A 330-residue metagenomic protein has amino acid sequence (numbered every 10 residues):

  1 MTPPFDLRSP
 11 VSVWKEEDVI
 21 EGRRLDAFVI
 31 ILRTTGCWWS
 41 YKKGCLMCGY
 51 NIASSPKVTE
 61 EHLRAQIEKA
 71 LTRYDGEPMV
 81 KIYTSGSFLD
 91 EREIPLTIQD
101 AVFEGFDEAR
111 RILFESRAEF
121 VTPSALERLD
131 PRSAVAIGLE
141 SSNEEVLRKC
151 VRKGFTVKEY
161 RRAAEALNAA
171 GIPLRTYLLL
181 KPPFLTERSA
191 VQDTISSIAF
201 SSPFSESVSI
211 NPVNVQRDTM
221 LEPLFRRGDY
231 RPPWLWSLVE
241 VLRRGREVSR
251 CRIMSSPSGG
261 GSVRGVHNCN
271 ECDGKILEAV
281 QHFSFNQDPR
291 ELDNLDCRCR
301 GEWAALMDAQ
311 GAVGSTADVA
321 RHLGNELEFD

Functional and structural regions predicted by a protein language model:
T2-S9, N214-D330: Auxiliary Fe-S-binding modules of radical SAM enzymes
L7-H62: Canonical Radical SAM [4Fe-4S] cluster-binding loop centered on the CxxxCxxC motif and its immediate flanking residues
C45, R132, Q192-S209, D273-R298: Structural recognition of alpha->loop->beta junctions
G49-Q66, A70, Y74-E93, G105-V121 (+2 more regions): Core AdoMet radical
A70-D75, D100-D107, S124-S133, E165-G171 (+1 more regions): Acidic (Asp/Glu)-rich catalytic clusters
G86-F88, A118-F120, S141-N143, L180-F184 (+2 more regions): Active-site-proximal loop/turn and secondary-structure-junction residues that shape catalytic pockets, frequently
F114, F120-T122, R152-G154, P183-S196 (+1 more regions): Active-site glycine- and acidic-residue-rich loops that bind and position anionic ligands or nucleotide-like cofactors
K158-T219, L238-P257: Conserved C-terminal portion of the radical SAM core fold that forms the substrate/S-adenosylmethionine-binding
